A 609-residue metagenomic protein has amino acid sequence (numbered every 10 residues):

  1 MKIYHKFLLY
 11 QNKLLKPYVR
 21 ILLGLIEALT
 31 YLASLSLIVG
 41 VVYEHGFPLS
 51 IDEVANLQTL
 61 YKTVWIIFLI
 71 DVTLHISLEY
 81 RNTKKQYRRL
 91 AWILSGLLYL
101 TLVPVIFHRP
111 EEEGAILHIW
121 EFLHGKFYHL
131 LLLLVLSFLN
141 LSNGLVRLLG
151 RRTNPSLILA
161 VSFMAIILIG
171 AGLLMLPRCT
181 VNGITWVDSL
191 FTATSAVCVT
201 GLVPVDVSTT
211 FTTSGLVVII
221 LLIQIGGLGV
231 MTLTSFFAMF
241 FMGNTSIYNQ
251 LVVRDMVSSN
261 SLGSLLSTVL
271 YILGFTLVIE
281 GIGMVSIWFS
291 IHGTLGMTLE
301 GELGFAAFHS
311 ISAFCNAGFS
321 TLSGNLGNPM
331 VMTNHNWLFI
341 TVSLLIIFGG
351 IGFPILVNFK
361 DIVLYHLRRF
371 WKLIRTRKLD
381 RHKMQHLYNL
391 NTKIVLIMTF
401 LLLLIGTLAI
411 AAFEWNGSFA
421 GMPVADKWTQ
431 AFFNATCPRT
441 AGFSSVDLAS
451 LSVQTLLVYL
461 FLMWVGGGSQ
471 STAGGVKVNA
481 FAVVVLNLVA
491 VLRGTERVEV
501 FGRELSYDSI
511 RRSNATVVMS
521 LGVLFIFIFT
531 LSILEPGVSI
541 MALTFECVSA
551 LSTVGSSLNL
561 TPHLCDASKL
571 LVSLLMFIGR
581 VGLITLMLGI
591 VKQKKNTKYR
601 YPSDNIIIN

Functional and structural regions predicted by a protein language model:
M1-N609: Membrane-proximal intracellular helices of multi-pass ion channels
